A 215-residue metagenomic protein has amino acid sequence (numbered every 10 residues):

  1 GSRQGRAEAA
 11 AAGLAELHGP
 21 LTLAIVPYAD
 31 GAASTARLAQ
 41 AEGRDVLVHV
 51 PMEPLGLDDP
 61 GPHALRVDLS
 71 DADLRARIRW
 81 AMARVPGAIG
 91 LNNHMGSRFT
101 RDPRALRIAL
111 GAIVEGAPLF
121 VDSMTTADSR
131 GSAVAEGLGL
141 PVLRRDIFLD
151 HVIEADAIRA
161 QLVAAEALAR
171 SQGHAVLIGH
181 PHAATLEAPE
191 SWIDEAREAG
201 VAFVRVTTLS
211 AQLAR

Functional and structural regions predicted by a protein language model:
G1-D58, P62: Active-site beta->alpha N-cap acidic-glycine motif
Y28-A33, V67-A76: Glycine-rich anion/phosphate-binding loops
S34-L38, D128-L138, Q212-R215: Glycine-rich, charge-decorated loop segments at or immediately adjacent to ligand/cofactor-binding or catalytic sites
M52-L55, V67-L69, R98: Active-site-adjacent loops and short helices of periplasmic peptidoglycan-processing enzymes
D71-L162, H174-A175, H180-R197, V201 (+1 more regions): Catalytic domains of cell-wall/extracellular-matrix polysaccharide-remodeling enzymes, centered on de-N-acetylation
R159-A167, A214: C-terminal soluble interaction/assembly domains
F203-R215: Short, flexible loop segments at boundaries between secondary-structure elements
